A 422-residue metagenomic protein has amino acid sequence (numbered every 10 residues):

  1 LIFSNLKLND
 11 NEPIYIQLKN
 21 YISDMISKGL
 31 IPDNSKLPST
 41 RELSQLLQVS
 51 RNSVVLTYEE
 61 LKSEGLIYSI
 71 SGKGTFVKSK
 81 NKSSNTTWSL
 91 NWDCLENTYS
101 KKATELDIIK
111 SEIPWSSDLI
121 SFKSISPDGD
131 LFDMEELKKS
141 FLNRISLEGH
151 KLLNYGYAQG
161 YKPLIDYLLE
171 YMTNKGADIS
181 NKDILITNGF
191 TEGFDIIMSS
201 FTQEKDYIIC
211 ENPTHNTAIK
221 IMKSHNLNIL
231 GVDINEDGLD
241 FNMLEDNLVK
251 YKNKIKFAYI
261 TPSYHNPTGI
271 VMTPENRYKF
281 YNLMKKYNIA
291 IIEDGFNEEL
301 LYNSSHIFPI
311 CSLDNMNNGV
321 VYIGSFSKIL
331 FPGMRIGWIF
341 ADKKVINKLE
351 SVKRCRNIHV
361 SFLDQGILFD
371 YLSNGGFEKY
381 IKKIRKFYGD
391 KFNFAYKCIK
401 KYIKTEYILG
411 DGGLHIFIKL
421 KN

Functional and structural regions predicted by a protein language model:
L1-L142, E350, R354-S361, F369-L372 (+3 more regions): N-terminal basic, amphipathic alpha-helical segments
L30-N34, K175-D178, K379, I399-I408: Surface-exposed helix-capping loop/turn segments at secondary-structure junctions
S126-G129, N235, H265-P267, N297-L300 (+2 more regions): Short histidine/acidic/glycine/proline-rich micro-motifs that form metal- and phosphate-coordinating active-site loops
L137, N318-K386: Conserved core segment of the aminotransferase class I/II
R144-S146, K151-Y287, I292, E299-L300 (+2 more regions): Conserved core of the PLP fold type I
F369, K386-Y396, T405-L420: Conserved glycine-rich beta-strand-loop-beta hairpin in the small C-terminal domain of fold type I
